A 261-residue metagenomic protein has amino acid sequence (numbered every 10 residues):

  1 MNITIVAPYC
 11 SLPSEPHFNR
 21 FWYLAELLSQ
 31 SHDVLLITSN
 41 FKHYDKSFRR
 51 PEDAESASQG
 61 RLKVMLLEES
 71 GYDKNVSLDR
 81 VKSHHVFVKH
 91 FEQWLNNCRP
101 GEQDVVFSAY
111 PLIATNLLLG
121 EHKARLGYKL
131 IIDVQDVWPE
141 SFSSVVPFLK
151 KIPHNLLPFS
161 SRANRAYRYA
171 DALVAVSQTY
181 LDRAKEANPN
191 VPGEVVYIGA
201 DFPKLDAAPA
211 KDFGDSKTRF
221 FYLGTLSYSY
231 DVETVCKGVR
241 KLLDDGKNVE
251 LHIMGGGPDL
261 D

Functional and structural regions predicted by a protein language model:
M1, S58, D206-R219, L243-D245: Nucleotide-sugar donor-binding and catalytic loop/hinge architecture of NDP-sugar-dependent glycosyltransferases
M1-Q59, A172, T234, R240-G246: N-terminal subdomain of nucleotide-sugar transferases
T4, D212-Y230, V235-R240, H252: Conserved donor-binding/catalytic core segment of Leloir-type glycosyltransferases
L36-C98: A conserved catalytic-core segment of Leloir-type glycosyltransferases
N40, T179, V196-G199: Carbohydrate-associated surface elements
R80-L95, V105-Y128, I132-S141: An aromatic- and histidine-rich active-site surface loop
A114-L117, E121-R125, W138-E140, P153-L173: Membrane-proximal helix-turn-helix segments that form the acceptor-binding/catalytic region of lipid-linked
C236-D261: A conserved nucleotide-sugar
